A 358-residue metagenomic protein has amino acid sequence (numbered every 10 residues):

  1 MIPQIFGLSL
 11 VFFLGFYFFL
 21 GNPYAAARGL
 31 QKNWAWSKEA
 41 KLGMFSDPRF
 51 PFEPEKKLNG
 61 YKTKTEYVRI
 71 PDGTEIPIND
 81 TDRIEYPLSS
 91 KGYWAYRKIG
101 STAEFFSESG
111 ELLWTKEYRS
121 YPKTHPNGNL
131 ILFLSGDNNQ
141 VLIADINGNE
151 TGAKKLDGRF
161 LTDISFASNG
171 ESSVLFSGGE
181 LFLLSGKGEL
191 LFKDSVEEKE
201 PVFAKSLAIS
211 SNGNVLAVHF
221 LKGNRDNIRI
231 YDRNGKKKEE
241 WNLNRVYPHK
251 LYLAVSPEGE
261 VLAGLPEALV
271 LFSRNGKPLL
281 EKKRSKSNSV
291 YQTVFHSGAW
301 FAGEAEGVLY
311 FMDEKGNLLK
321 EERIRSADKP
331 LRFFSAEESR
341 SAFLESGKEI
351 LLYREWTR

Functional and structural regions predicted by a protein language model:
M1-K123: N-terminal "mature head" segments of proteins
K32-M44, G73-I84, S109-E117, N149-K155 (+4 more regions): A short beta-strand motif characteristic of beta-propeller blades
G43-P54, D80-G92, E117-L130, G158-A167 (+4 more regions): Repeated scaffold domains used in trafficking and secretory/extracellular systems, primarily beta-propellers
G60-K64, W94-S101, L130-N139, V174-G179 (+4 more regions): Beta-strand C-termini and the immediately following turn/loop, strongest in propeller blades
E66-R69, A103-E104, V141-A144, F182 (+4 more regions): WD40 beta-propeller blade core
R83-P201, W241: Non-cytosolic head/periplasmic domains of membrane-anchored proteins
G158-N288: Acidic, serine/threonine- and glycine-rich low-complexity intrinsically disordered segments that serve as flexible
D328-R358: Blade-level signature of beta-propeller repeat domains, shared across WD40, Kelch, NHL, RCC1 and BNR/Asp-box propellers
